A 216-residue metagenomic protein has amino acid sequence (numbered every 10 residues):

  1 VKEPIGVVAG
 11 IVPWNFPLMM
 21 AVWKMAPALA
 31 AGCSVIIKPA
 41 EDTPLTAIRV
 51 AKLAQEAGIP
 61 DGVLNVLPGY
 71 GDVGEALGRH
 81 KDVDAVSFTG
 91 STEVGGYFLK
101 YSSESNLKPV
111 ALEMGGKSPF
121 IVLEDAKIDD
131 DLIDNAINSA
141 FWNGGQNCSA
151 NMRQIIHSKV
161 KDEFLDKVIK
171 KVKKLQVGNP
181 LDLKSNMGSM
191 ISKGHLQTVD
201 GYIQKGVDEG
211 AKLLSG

Functional and structural regions predicted by a protein language model:
V1-D131: Rossmann-like NAD(P) dinucleotide-binding subdomain of oxidoreductase/dehydrogenase enzymes
E93-G216: ALDH superfamily catalytic-core signature
